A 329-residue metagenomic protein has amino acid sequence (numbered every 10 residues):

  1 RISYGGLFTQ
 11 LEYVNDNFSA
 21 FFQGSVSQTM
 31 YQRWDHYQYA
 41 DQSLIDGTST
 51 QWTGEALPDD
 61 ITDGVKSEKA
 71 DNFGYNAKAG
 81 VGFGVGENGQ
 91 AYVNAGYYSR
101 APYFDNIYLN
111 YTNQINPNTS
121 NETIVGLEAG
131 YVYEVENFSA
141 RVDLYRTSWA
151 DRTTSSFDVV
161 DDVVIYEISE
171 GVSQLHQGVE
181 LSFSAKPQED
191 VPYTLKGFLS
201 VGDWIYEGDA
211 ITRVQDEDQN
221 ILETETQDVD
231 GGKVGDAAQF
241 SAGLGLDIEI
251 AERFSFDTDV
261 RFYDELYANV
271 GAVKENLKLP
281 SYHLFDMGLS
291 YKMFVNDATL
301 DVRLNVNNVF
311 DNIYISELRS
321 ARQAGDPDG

Functional and structural regions predicted by a protein language model:
R1, P58-E68, Y111-N118, G126 (+4 more regions): Extracellular loop and loop/strand-boundary signature of outer-membrane beta-barrel proteins
R1-W149, F198: Structural signature of Gram-negative outer-membrane beta-barrels, strongest in the C-terminal barrel of TonB-dependent
I2-F8, N72-A77, Q90, I124-G130 (+6 more regions): Transmembrane beta-barrel architecture of outer-membrane proteins
V14-N17, R146-S148, I168-V270: Gram-negative outer-membrane beta-barrel transporters
Q28-M30, S99-A101, S148-A150, D203-I205 (+2 more regions): Feature marks short, surface-exposed loop/turn motifs that line or immediately flank catalytic pockets and channel
Q32-D41, F104-T112, R152-V160, G202 (+3 more regions): Outer-membrane beta-barrel translocator domains and adjoining extracellular loop/strand segments of Gram-negative
G82, V93, E122-L127, Q188 (+3 more regions): Conserved C-terminal beta-signal and adjacent last beta-strands/turns of outer-membrane beta-barrel proteins
G84, Q90-G96, S120-S184, V191-L195 (+2 more regions): Membrane-embedded beta-barrel scaffold of Gram-negative outer-membrane proteins
